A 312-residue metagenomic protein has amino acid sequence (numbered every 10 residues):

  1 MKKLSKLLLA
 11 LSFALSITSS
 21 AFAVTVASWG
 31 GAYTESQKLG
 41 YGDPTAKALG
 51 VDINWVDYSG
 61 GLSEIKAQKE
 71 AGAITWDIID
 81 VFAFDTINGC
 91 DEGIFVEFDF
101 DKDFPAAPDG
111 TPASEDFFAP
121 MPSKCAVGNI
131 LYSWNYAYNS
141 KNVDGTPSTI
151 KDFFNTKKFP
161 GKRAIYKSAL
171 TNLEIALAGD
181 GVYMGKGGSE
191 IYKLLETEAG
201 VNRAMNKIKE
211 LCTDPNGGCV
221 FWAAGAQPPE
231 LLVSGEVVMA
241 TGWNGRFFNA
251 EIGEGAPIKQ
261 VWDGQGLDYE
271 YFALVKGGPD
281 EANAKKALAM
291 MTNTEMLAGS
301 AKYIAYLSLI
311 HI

Functional and structural regions predicted by a protein language model:
I17-A23: Sec/Tat signal peptide C-region and signal peptidase I cleavage site
V24-G89: Early extracytoplasmic/lumenal segment of secretory-pathway proteins
G31-K38, V81-T86, C90-Q227: Extracytoplasmic ligand-binding site segments that recognize negatively charged/polar headgroups
T86-N88, A240-A256: A ligand-binding cleft/hinge motif common to bilobed small-molecule-binding domains
V96-A107, A126, G255-G266, V275-G278: Short beta-strand->loop
Y132, N202-L211, I252-K276: Periplasmic-binding protein-like
N135-N142, L177-G179, Y269-E281, G299-K302: A bilobed periplasmic-binding-protein/Venus flytrap-type ligand-binding module shared by bacterial periplasmic
H311-I312: Conserved small/polar residues in nucleotide/adenosyl-binding loops
